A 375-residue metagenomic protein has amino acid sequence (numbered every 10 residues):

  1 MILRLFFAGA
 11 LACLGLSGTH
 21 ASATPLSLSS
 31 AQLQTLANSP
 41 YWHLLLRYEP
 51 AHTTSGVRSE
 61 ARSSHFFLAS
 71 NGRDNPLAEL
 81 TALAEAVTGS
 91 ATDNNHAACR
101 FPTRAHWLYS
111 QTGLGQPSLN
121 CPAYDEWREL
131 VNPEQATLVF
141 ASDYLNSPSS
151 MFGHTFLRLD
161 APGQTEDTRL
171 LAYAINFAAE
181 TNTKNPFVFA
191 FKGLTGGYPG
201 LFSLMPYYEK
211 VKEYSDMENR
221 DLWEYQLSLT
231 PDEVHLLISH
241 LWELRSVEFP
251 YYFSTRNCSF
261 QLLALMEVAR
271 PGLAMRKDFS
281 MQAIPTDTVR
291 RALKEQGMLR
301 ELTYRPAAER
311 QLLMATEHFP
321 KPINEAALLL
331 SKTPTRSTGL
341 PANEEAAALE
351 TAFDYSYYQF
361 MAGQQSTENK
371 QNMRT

Functional and structural regions predicted by a protein language model:
M1-L5: Positively charged n-region of N-terminal signal peptides that target proteins for export
F6-S17: Bacterial N-terminal signal peptides
S22-L119, Y225, H240-T375: Activation targets extended, charge/polar-rich intrinsically disordered C-terminal tails
R104-L138, S150-M151, R169-L171: Well-ordered mid-protein domain cores that form the structural environment of catalytic cofactors
W127-Q135, P148-S150, H154, S228-L241: Active-site-adjacent bridging/hinge elements
N132-N219: Glycine-rich catalytic cores of cysteine/serine-nucleophile enzymes that process amide/ester linkages in cell-envelope
A161-E166, D232, V268-L273: Secondary-structure boundary elements
V188-S259, A269: N-terminal accessory/precursor segments of enzymes
